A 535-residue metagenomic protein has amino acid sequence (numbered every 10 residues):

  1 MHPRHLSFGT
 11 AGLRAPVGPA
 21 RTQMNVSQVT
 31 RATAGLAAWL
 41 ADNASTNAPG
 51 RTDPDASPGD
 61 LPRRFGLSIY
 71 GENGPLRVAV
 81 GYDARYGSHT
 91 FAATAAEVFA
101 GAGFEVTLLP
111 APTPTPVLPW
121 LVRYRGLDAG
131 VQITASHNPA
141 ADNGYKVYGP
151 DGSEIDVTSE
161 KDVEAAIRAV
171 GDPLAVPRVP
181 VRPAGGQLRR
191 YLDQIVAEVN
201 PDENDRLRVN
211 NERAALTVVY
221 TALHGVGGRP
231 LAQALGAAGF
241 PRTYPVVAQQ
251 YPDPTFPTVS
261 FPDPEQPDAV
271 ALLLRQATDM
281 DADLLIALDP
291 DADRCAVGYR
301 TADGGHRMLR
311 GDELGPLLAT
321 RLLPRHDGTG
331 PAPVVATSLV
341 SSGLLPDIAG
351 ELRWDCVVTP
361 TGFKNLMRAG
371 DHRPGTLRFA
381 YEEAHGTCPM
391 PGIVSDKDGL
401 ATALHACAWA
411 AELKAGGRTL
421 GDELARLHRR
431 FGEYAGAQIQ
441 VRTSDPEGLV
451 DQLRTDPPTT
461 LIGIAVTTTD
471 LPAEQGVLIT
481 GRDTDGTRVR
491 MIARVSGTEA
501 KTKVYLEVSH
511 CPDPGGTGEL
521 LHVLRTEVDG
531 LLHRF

Functional and structural regions predicted by a protein language model:
M1-A95, V181-A215, V226, I492: An N-terminal, well-structured beta->alpha segment
M1-S7, N143-A277: Gly/Ser/Thr-enriched, mixed-charge loops and adjacent short helices that form phosphate/oxyanion-binding elements
H2-T22, A135-N138, A222-A234, Y381-T387 (+2 more regions): Conserved phosphate/anionic-ligand binding catalytic regions in large, soluble enzymes, centered on
G66, G74, A79-D142, G236-V297: N-terminal small/polar loop signature for handling phosphorylated ligands or for N-terminal nucleophile
F91-F99, A141-G149, L231, D293-L314 (+1 more regions): Short Gly/Thr/Asp-enriched flexible loops that form oxyanion-binding sites at enzyme active sites
P110-I133, N138-G152, T158-A169, D263-A287 (+3 more regions): Phosphate/diphosphate-binding loops
E154-D156, G305-P324, L400-H405: Gly/Ser/Thr-rich active-site loops/lids in small-molecule metabolic enzymes that frequently grip phosphoryl groups
T278, A282-L284, L288, G305 (+3 more regions): Phosphate-binding and adjacent anionic-ligand microenvironments
